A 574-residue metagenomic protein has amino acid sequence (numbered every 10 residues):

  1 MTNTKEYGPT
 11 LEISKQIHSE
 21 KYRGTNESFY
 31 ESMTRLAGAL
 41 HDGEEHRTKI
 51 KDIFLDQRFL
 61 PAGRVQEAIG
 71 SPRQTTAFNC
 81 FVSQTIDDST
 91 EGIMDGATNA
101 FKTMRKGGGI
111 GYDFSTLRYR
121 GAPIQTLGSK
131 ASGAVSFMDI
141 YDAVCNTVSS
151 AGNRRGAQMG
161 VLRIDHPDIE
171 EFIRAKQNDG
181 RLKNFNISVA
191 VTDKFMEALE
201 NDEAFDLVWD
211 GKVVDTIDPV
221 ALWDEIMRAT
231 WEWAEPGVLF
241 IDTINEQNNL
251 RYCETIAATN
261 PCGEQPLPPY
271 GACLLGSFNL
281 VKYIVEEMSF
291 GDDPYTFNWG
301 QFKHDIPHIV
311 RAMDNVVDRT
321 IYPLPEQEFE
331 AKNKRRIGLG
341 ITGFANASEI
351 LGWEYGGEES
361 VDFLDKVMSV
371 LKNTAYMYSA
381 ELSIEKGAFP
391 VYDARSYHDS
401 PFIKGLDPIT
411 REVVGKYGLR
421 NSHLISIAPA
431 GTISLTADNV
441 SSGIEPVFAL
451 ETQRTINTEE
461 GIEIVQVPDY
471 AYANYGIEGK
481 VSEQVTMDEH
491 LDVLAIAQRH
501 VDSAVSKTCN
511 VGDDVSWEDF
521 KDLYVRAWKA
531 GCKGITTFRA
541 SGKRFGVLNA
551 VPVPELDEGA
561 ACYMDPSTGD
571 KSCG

Functional and structural regions predicted by a protein language model:
M1-A77, W223-M227, E232, V525 (+3 more regions): Acidic/polar, glycine-rich intrinsically disordered N-terminal extensions of enzymes
N3-P9, F78-W299, Y322, E326-F329 (+2 more regions): Active-site cavity-forming subdomains of large catalytic enzyme subunits
K5, P9-K15, R174, A190-V191 (+9 more regions): Terminal amphipathic helices with adjacent charged low-complexity linkers/tails
E31-R73, A77-V82, E91, E170 (+3 more regions): Gly/Pro-rich turn-and-neighbor structural signature
I53-G70, I164, V310-R319, E330-L351: Core structural elements
R64-A68, T296, P323-K334, I409 (+2 more regions): Active-site-adjacent structural elements in folded domains
W209-G211, D305-E328, E354-A430, L523: Internal maturation/activation junctions in enzymes
G263-P266, M313-D318, V413-R420, I425-E555 (+2 more regions): Catalytic alpha/beta core of large soluble enzyme barrels
